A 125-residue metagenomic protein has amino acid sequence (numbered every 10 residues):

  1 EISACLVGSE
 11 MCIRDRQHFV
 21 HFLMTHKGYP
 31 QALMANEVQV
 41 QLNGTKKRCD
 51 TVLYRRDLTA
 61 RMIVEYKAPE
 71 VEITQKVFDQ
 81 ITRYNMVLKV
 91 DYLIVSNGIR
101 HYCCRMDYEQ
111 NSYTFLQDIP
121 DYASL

Functional and structural regions predicted by a protein language model:
E1-G8, C12-I13: Single conserved hydrophobic/aromatic residue that forms the stacking wall/gate of nucleotide- or nucleobase-binding
D15-Y29: Short, contiguous, helix-prone interaction/anchoring segments in small proteins
F19, C49-R55, T59-E70, Y84: Conserved catalytic cores of phosphodiester-cleaving nucleases, focusing on short active-site segments
H26, R56, V87-L88: Alpha-helix C-cap/termination motif
A32-D57: Active-site metal-binding core of divalent-cation-utilizing nuclease and nuclease-like domains
I73-Y113: Nucleic-acid nuclease catalytic cores
F115-L125: C-terminal interaction segment
